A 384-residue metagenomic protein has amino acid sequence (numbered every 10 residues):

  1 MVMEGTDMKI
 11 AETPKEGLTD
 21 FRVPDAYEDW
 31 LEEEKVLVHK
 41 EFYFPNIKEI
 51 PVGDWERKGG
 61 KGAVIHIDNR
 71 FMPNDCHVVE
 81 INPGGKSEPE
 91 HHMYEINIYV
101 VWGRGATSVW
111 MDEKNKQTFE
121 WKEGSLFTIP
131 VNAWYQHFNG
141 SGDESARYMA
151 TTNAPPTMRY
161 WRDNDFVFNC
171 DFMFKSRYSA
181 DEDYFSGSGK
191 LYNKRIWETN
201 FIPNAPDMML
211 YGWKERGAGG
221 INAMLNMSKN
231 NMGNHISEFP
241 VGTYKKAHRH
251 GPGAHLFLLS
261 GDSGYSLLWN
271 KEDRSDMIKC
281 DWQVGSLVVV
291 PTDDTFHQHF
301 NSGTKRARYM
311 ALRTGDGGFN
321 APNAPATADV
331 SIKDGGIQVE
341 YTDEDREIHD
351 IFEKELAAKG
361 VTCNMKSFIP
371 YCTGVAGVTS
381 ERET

Functional and structural regions predicted by a protein language model:
V2-D25, L31-E33, A254-F257, W269-E383: C-terminal functional regions that serve as terminal interaction/effector modules
V2-M72, D163-H235, D343-T384: A short, N-terminal "cap"/entry segment at the start of jelly-roll beta-barrel domains of the cupin/DSBH fold
R57-V64, D75-H92, H235-H250, E272 (+1 more regions): Conserved short histidine dyad/triad with adjacent acidic residue
I65-F71, G84-I96, L126-F127, A133-W134 (+5 more regions): Short, low-complexity cationic-aromatic patches
I81-P83, F119-S141, T151-A154, C280-G303 (+1 more regions): Conserved metal-binding segment of the jelly-roll/cupin
K86, E90-E123, A133, R249 (+2 more regions): A short beta-strand-loop-beta hairpin characteristic of the jelly-roll/cupin
N97-Y99, T128, D143-D163, L256-F257 (+2 more regions): A short hydrophobic beta-strand segment most commonly corresponding to one strand of the jelly-roll/cupin
N222-A223, M232-I236, G242-Y244, A254-L256 (+1 more regions): Eukaryotic modular interaction domains in large regulatory/scaffold proteins
